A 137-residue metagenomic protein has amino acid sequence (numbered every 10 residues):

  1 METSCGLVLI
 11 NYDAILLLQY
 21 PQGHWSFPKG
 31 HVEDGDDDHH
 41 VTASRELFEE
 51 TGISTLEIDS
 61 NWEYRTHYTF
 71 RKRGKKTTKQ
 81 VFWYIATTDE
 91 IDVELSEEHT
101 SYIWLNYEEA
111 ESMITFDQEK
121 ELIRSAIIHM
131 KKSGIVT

Functional and structural regions predicted by a protein language model:
M1-P28: N-terminal strand-loop-strand
T3-C5, D13, K79-F82, T100: Change "...and in nucleic-acid phosphodiester-cleaving endonucleases..." to "...and in nucleic-acid processing enzymes
G23-W25, E33, S101: Short, surface-exposed beta-strand-loop junctions and turns on beta-sheet-rich folds
F27, H31-E63: The catalytic Nudix box helix
G52-I91: Active-site segment of metal-dependent pyrophosphate-handling enzymes, primarily the Nudix hydrolase catalytic core
W83-I85, E94-A126: NUDIX/MutT-family hydrolases
S125-S133: C-terminal alpha-helix
V136-T137: Short acidic DE-rich linear segments
